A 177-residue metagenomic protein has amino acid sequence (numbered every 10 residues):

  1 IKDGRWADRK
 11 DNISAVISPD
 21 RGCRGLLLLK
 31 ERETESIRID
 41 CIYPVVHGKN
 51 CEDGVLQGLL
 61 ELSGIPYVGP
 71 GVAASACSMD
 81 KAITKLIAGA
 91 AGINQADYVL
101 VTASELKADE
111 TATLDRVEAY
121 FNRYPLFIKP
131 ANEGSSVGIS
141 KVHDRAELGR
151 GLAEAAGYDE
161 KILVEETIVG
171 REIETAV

Functional and structural regions predicted by a protein language model:
I1-V68, V72-A73, C77-M79, I83 (+1 more regions): ATP-binding N-terminal substructure of ATP-dependent carboxylate-amine bond-forming enzymes
R24, A96, L126, V137 (+1 more regions): Change "...and in nucleic-acid phosphodiester-cleaving endonucleases..." to "...and in nucleic-acid processing enzymes
V68, A96, F127, L163-E165 (+1 more regions): Structural detector of well-ordered beta-strand residues that form the stable sheet scaffold of enzyme domains
A82-A91: Structured adenosyl-cofactor binding patch, chiefly the S-adenosyl-L-methionine
A90-G134: Rossmann-like NAD(P)H-binding beta-loop-alpha module
Y120-R150, E154: Conserved anion/nucleotide-ligand pocket segment
S140-V177: Phosphate-binding site of ATP-dependent enzymes
